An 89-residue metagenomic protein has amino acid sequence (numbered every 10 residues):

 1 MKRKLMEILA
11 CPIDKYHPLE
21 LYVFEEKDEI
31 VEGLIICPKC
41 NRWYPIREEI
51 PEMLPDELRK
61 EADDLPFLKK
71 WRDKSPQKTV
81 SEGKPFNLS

Functional and structural regions predicted by a protein language model:
M1-S89: Replace "small metal-dependent catalytic modules" with "small catalytic or cofactor-binding modules
